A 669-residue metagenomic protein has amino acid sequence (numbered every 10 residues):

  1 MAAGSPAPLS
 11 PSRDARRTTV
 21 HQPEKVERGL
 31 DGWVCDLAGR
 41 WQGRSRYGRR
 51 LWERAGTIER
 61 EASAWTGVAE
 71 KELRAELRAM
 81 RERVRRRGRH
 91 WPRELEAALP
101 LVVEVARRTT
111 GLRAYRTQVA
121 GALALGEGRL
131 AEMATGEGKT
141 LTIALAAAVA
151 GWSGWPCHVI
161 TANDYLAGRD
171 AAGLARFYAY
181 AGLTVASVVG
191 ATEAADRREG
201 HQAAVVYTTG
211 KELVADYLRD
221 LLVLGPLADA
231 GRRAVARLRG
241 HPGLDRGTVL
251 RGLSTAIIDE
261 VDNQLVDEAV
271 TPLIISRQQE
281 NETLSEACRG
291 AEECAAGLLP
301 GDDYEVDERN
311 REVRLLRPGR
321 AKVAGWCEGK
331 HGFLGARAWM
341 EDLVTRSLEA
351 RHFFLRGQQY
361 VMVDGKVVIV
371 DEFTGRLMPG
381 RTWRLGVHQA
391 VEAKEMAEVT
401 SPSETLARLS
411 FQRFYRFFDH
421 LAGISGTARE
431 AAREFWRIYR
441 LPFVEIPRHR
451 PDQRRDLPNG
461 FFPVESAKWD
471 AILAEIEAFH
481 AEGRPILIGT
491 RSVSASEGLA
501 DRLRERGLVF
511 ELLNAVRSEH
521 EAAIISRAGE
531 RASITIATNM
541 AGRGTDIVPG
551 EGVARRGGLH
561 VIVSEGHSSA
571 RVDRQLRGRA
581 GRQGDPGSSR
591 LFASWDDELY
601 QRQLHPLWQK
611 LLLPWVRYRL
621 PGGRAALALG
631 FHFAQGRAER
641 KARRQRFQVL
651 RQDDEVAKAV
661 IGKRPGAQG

Functional and structural regions predicted by a protein language model:
M1-L620, A628-G669: Conserved P-loop NTPase motor core
